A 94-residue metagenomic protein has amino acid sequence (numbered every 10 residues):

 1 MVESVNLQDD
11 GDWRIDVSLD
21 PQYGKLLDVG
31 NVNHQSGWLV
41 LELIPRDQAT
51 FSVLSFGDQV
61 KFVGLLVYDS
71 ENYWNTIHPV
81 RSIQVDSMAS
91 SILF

Functional and structural regions predicted by a protein language model:
V2-F94: OB-fold single-stranded nucleic acid-binding module
